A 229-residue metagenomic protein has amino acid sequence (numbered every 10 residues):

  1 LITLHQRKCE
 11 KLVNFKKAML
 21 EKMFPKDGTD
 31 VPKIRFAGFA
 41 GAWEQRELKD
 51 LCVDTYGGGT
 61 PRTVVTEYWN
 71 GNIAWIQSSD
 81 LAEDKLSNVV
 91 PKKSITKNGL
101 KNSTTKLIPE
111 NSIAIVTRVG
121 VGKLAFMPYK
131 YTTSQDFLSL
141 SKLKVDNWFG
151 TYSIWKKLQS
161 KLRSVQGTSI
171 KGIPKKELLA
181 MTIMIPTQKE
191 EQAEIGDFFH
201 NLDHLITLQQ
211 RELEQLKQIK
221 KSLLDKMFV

Functional and structural regions predicted by a protein language model:
L1-E44, E190-V229: Amphipathic alpha-helical segments with low aromatic content
F24, N147-P186: Secondary-structure capping and domain/repeat boundary segments
I34-A37, L100, L138-K142, M181-M184: Short, well-ordered beta-strand elements within core beta-sheets of diverse protein domains
R35-G59, W75: Non-catalytic DNA-recognition/assembly elements of restriction-modification systems
D50-L51, A180, K221: Coiled-coil/CHCH-like alpha-helical segments characteristic of cytoskeletal intermediate-filament scaffolds
W69, T117, T132-L138, G167-E190: A short glycine-rich beta-alpha junction/loop motif
G71-I73, Q77-S79, N88-W155, G167: A short beta-sheet element
